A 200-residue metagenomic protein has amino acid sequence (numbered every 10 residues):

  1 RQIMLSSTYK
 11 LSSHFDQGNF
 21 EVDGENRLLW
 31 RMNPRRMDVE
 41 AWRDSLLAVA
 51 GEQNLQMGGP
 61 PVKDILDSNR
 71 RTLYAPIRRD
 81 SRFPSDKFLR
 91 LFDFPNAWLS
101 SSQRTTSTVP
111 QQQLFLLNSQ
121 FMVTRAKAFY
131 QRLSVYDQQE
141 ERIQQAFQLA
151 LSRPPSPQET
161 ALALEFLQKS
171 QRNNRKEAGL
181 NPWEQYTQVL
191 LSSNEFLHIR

Functional and structural regions predicted by a protein language model:
R1-L5: Alpha-helical secondary-structure segments
S6-S7, S170: The DNA-recognition helices of helix-turn-helix-type DNA-binding domains
T8-A150, P154, L190-R200: An acidic, gly/pro-interrupted, aromatic-rich
Y136-E140, R172-L180: Short, charged, surface-exposed loops that flank catalytic or proteolytic processing sites
Q144, S156-L164: Short, well-structured alpha-helical segments
A150, A161-R172: Amphipathic alpha-helical segments that form the core helices of the histone-fold
Y186: Globin-like tetrapyrrole-binding proteins
